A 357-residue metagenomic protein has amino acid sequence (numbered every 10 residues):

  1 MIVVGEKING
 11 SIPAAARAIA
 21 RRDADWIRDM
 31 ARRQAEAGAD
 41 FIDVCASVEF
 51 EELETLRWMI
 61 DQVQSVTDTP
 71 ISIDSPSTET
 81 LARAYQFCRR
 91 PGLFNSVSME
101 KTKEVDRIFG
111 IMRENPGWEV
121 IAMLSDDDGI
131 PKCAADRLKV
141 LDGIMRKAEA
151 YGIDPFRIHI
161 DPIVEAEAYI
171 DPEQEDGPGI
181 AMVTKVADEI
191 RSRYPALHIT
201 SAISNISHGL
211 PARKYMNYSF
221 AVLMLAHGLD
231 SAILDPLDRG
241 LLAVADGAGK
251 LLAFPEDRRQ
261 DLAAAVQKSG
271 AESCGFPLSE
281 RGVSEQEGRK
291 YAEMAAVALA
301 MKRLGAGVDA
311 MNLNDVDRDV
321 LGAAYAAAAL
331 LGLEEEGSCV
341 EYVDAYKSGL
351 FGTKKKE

Functional and structural regions predicted by a protein language model:
V3-D29, N95-T102, G129-A135, I206-K214: Active-site mouth loops of central-metabolism enzymes
G5, A212-Y215, F220-K356: Active-site loops and adjacent core secondary-structure elements that bind or stabilize anionic groups
D23-Q34, E104-V105, V140, M216-A221: Short, acidic/polar
A35-E36, R83-R89, D106-E119, A150-P155 (+1 more regions): Acidic (Asp/Glu)-rich catalytic clusters
A35-T69, V164-G177: Glycine-rich, proline-tolerant flexible connector loops at the mouths of alpha/beta enzymes
D43-V48, T69-S77, G92-K101, H159 (+1 more regions): Catalytic beta/alpha-barrel core
E52-R89, I180-L197: Alpha-helix-loop-beta-strand connector modules within alpha/beta enzyme cores
N115-S273: Catalytic alpha/beta core domains of metabolic enzymes, predominantly
